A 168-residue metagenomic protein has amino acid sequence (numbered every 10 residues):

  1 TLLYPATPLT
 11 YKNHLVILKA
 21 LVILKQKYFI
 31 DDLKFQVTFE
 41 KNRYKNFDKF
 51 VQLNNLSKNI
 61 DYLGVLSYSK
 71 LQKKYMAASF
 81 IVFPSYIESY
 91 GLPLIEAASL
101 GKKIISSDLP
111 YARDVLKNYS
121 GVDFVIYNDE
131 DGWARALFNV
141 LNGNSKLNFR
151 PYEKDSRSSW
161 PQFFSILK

Functional and structural regions predicted by a protein language model:
T1-K168: Carbohydrate transferase catalytic cores enriched for Leloir-type hexosyltransferases
